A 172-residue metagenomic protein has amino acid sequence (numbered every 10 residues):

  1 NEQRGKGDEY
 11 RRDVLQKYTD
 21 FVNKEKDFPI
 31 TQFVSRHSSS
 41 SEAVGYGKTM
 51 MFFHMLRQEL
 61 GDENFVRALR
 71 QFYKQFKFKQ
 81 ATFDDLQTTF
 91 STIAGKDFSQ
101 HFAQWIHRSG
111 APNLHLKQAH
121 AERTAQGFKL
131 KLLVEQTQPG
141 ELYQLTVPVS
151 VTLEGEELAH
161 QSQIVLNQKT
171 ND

Functional and structural regions predicted by a protein language model:
N1-P139: Hydrophobic alpha-helical and helix-loop surface patches within well-folded domains that function as non-catalytic
P112-D172: Long, His/Glu/Asp-enriched segments that create or flank divalent metal/ion-associated functional microenvironments
